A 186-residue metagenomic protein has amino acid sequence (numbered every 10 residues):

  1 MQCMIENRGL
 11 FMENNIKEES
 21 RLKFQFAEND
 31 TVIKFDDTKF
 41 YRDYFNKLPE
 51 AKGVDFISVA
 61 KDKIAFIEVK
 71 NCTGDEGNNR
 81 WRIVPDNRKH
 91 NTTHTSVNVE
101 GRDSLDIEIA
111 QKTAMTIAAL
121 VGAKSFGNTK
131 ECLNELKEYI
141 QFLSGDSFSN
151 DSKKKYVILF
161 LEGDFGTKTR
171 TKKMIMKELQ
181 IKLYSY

Functional and structural regions predicted by a protein language model:
M1-M4, G9-F11, G163-Y186: Charged, low-complexity C-terminal accessory regions
M1-V54: Basic, amphipathic N-terminal segments that precede the first structured/catalytic domain
K39, A60, N71, L161-G163: Short, flexible loop/turn elements at secondary-structure junctions
P49, S58-K61, S149-K154: Flexible, charged surface loops at secondary-structure boundaries
P49-E50, I64, D106: Compact, well-ordered interaction domains used in eukaryotic information-processing assemblies
K52-V54, A65, K155: Residue-level detector of short, conserved catalytic/binding motifs and their immediate flanks
F56-S58, A65-N71: Conserved catalytic cores of phosphodiester-cleaving nucleases, focusing on short active-site segments
C72-L161, I181-Y186: Catalytic cores of nucleic-acid endonucleases
